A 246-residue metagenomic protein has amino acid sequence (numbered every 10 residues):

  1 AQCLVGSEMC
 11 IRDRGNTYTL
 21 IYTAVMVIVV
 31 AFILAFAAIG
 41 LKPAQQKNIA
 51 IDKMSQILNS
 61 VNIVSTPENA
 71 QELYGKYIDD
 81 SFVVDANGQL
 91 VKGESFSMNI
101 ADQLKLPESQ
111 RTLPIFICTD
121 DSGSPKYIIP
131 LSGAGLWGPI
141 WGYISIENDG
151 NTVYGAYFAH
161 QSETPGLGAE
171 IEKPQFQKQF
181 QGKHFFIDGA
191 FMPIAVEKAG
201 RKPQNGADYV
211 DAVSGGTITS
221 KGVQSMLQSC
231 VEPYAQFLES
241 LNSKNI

Functional and structural regions predicted by a protein language model:
A1-I11: Single conserved hydrophobic/aromatic residue that forms the stacking wall/gate of nucleotide- or nucleobase-binding
G15-I246: Flexible, solvent-exposed loop/hinge segments and secondary-structure transition points
